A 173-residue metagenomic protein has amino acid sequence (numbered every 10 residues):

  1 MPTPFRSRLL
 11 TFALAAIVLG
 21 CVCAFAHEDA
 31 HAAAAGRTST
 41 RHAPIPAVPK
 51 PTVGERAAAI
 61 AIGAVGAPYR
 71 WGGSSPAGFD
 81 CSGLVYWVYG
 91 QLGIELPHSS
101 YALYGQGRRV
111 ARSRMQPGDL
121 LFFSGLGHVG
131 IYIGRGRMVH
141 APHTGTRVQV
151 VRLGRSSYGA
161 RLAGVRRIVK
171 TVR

Functional and structural regions predicted by a protein language model:
P2-T11, F25-P49, V53-A58, I94 (+4 more regions): Aromatic- and glycine-rich peptidoglycan recognition patches
F12-V22: Bacterial N-terminal signal peptides
A16, A64, V88-L92, G145 (+1 more regions): Alpha-helix boundary/capping residues
G63-P117: Catalytic cysteine-centered active-site loop
L120: Glycine-rich phosphate-binding loop
